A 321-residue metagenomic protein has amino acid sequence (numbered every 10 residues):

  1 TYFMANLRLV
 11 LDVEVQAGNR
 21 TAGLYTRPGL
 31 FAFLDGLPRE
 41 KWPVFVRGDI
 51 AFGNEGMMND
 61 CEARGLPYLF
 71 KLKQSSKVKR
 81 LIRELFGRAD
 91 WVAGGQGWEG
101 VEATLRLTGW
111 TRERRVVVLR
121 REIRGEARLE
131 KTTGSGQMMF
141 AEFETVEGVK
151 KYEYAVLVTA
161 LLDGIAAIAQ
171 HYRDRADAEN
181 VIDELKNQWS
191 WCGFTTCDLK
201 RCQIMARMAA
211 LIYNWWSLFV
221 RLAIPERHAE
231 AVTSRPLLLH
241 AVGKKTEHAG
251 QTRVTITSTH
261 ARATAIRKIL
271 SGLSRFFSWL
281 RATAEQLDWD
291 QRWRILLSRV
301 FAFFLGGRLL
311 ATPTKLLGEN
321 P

Functional and structural regions predicted by a protein language model:
T1-K41, E153: Electropositive, glycine- and tryptophan-enriched low-complexity nucleic-acid-binding patches
R8, P43-G53, Y68, L157 (+3 more regions): Short, conserved catalytic/metal-binding motifs centered on acidic residues
Q16-G18, A51-G53, K73-S75: Active-site beta-loop-alpha junctions enriched in small/polar residues
M58-P67: Short, surface-exposed basic-aromatic patches at helix termini and helix-loop junctions that form
P67-N187, E247, R275-E285, W289-P321: An anionic, glycine-rich sequence signature occurring as long contiguous blocks
G97, I182-N187, T196-D198, L222-I224 (+1 more regions): Short coil/turn segments at secondary-structure boundaries
I165-W216: Short amphipathic alpha-helical "interface-anchor" segments enriched in bulky aromatics
A206, W216, R221-P321: C-terminal, non-catalytic "cap/extension" segments appended to globular domains
